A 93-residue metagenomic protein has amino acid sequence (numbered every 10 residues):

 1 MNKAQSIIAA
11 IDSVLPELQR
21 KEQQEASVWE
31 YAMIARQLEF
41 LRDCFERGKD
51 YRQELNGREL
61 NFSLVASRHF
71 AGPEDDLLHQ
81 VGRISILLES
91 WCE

Functional and structural regions predicted by a protein language model:
M1-A32, S85, S90-C92: Short terminal alpha-helical segments
M1-A4, C44-E54, A71-G82: Short, Lys/Arg-enriched charge-dense amphipathic segments
E17-L64: Amphipathic alpha-helical interaction modules
N56-E93: Amphipathic alpha-helical binding modules
